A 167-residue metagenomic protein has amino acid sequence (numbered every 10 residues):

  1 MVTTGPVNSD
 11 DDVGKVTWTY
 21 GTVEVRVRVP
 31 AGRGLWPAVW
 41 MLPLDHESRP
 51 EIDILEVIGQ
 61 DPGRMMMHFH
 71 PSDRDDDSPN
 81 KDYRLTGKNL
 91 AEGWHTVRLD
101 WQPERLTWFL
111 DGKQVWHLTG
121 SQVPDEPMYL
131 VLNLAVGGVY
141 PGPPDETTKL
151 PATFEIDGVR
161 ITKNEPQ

Functional and structural regions predicted by a protein language model:
M1-Q167: GH16 jelly-roll
